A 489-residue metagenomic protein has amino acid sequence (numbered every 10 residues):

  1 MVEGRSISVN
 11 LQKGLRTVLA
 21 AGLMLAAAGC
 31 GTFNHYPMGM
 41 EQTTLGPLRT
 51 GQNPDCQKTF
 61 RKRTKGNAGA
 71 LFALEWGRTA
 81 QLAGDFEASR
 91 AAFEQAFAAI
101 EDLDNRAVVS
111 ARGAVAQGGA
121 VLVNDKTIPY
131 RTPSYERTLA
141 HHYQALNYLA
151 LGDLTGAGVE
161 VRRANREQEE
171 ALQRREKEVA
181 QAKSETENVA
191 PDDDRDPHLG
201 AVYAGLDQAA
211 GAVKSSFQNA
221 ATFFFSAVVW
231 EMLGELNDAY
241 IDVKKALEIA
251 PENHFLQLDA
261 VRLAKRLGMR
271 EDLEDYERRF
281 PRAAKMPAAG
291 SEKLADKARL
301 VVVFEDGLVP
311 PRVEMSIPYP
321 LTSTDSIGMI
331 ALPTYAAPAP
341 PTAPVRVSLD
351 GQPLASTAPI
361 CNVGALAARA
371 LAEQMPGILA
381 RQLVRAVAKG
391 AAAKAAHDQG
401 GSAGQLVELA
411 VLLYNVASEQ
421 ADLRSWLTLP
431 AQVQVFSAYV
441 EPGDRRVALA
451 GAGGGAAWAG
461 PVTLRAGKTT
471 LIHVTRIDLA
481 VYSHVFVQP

Functional and structural regions predicted by a protein language model:
A28-T50: Bacterial Sec signal peptide processing site at the extreme N-terminus
N53-P54, F86, L154, L236: TPR-repeat structural position
G69-L71, A99-R112, Q168-A180, L247-Y276 (+1 more regions): Boundary/linker segments of alpha-helical solenoid repeat arrays
D85-A88, G113-Y143, S184-V228, M232-E235 (+2 more regions): Alpha-helical linker/edge segments of TPR/alpha-solenoid repeat scaffolds and analogous pre-/post-domain helices
L273, E277-P489: Short loop/turn and low-complexity linker motifs enriched in small/turn-promoting residues
